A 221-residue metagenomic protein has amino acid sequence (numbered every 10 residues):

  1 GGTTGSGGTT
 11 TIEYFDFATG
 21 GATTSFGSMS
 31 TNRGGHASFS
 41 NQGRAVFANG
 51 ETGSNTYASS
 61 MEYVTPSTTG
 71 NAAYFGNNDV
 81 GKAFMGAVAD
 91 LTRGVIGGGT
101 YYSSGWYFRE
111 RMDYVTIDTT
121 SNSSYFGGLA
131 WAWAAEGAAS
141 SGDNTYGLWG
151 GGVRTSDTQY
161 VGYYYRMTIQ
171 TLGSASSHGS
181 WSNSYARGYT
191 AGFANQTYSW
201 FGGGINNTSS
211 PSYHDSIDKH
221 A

Functional and structural regions predicted by a protein language model:
G1-A221: Polar, enzyme-active/binding microenvironments
